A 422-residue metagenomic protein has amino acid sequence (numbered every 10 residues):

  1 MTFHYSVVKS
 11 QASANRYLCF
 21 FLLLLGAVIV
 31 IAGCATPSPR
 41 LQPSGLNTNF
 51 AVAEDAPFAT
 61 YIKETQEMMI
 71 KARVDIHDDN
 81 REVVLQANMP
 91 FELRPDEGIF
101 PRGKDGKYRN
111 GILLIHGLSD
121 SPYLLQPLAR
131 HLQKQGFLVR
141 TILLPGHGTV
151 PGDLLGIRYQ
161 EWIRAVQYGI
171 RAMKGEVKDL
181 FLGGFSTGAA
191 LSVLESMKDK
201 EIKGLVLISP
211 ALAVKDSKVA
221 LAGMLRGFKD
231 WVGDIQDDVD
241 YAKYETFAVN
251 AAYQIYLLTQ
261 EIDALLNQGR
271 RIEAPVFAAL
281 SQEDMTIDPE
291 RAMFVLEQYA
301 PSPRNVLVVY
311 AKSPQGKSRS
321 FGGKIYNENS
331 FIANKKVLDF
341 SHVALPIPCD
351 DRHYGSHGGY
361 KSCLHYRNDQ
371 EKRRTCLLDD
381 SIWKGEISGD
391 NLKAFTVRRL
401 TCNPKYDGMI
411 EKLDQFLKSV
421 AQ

Functional and structural regions predicted by a protein language model:
E92-L144: Short, surface-exposed "cap/lid" segments of acyl-processing enzymes
T149-F181: Catalytic nucleophile-loop/oxyanion-hole region of alpha/beta-hydrolase and closely related hydrolase-like folds
G184-G188, S192: Gly/Ala-rich beta-loop-alpha elbow adjacent to hydrolase catalytic centers
L194-G204: Conserved hydrolase catalytic core segment
L207-S217: Active-site nucleophile loop of the alpha/beta-hydrolase fold
F247-L392, T401-K418: Serine-hydrolase catalytic core
